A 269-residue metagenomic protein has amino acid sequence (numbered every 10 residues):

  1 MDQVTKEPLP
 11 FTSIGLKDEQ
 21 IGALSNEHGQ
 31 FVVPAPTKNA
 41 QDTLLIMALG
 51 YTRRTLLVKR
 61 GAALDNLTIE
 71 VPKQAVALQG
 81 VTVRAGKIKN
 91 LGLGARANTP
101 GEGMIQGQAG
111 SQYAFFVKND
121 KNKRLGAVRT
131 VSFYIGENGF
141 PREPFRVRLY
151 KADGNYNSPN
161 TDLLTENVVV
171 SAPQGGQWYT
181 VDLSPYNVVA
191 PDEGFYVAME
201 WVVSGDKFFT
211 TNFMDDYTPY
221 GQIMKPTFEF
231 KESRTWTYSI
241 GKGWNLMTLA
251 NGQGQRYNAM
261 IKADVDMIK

Functional and structural regions predicted by a protein language model:
M1-Q3, G29-F31, I69: A short, amphipathic beta-strand motif
V4-D18: Short, ordered, surface-exposed loop/turn motifs in non-cytosolic proteins
Q20-Q30: Short, acidic Ser/Thr/Gly-rich low-complexity loop/linker segments typical of extracellular and cell-surface proteins
F31, R54, D65-L67, Q177-V181: Short strand-edge motifs at loop-to-beta-strand transitions and within beta-strands of extracellular beta-rich domains
V32-Q41, V188-P191: Short Pro-Gly-centered beta-turn/loop motif in secreted/extracellular proteins
T43-L57: A short, solvent-exposed loop/turn motif at the edges and junctions of modular extracellular/periplasmic domains
R60-A85: Extracellular beta-sheet/turn segments enriched in Thr/Pro/Gly and aliphatic residues
A77-D153, D192-G194, E200-K269: Beta-sheet-rich sandwich/jelly-roll-like modules and their strand-loop junctions
